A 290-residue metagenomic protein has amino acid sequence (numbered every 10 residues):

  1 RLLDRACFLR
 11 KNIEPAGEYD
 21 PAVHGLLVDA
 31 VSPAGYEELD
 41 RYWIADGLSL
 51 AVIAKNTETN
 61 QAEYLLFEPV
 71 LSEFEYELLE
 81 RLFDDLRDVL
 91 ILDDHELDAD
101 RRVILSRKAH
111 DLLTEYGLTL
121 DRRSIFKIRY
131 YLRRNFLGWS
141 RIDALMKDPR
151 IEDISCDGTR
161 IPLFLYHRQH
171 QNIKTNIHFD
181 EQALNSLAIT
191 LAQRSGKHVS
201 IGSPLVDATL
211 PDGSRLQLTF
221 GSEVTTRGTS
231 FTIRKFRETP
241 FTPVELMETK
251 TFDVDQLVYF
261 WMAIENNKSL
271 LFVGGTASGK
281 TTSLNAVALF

Functional and structural regions predicted by a protein language model:
R1-V199, P211: N-terminal accessory targeting/assembly segments
I151, S269-L270: A general structural signal for well-ordered secondary-structure junctions
C156-S269: P-loop NTP-binding catalytic core
F272-G274: Hydrophobic anchor at the beta1->P-loop junction of P-loop NTPases
A277: Walker A (P-loop) phosphate-binding loop of P-loop NTPases
K280: Conserved lysine of the Walker
S283, V287: Hydrophobic positions on the alpha1 helix immediately C-terminal to the Walker A/P-loop
F290: Walker A/P-loop NTP-binding active-site region of P-loop NTPases, recognizing the glycine-rich GxxxxGKT/S
